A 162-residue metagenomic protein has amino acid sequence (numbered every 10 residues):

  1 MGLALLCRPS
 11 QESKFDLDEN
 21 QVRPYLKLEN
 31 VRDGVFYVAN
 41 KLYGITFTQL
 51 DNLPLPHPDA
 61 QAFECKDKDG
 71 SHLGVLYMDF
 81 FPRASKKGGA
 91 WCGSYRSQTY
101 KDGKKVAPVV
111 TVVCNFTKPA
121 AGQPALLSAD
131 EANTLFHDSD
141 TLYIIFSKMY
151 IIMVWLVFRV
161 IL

Functional and structural regions predicted by a protein language model:
M1-K118, L162: Active-site-proximal, well-structured secondary-structure segments within enzyme catalytic domains
K14-D16, A121-A125, L156: Short, exposed beta-strand "edge-strand" segments with a Pro/Gly-rich flavor and a Y/T-containing core
P24, L28, P124-A132, F158: Alpha-helix N-cap/helix-initiation motif
A39, K118, Q123-M149: Active-site recognition of the HExxH zinc-binding catalytic motif
H72, K148-L162: Acidic/histidine-rich catalytic neighborhood
